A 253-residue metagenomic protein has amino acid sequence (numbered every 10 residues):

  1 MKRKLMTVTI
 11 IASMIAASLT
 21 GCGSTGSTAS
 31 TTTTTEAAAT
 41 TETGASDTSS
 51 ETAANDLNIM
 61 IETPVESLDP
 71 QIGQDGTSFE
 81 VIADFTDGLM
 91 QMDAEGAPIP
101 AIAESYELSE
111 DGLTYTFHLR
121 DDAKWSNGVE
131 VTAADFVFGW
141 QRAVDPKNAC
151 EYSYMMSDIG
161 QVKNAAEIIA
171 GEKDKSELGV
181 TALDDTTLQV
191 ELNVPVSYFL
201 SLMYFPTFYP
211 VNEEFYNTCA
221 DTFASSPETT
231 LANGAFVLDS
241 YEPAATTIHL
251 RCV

Functional and structural regions predicted by a protein language model:
M1-V8: Positively charged n-region of N-terminal signal peptides that target proteins for export
I10, M14-L19: Hydrophobic core
L19-T35: Bacterial lipoprotein signal-peptidase II cleavage site
A53-T63, E104, T114-F117, F136-G139 (+3 more regions): Short, well-ordered beta-strand elements
M60-E110, L231: N-terminal lobe/hinge region of extracytoplasmic solute-binding protein
A94, L192-V253: Gly/Pro-rich hinge or "lid" segments in bacterial periplasmic/extracellular proteins
E104-M155: Aromatic- and charge-enriched surface segment that lines or borders ligand/interaction sites
E151-E214, E242: Surface-exposed binding/hinge segments that line and control ligand-binding clefts or catalytic entry sites
